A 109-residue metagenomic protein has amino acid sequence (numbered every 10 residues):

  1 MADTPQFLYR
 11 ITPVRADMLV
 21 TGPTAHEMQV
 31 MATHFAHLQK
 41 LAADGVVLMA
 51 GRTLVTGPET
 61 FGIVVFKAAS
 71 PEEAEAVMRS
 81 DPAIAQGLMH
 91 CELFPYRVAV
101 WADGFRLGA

Functional and structural regions predicted by a protein language model:
M1-A109: Conserved, structured core segments of small domains
